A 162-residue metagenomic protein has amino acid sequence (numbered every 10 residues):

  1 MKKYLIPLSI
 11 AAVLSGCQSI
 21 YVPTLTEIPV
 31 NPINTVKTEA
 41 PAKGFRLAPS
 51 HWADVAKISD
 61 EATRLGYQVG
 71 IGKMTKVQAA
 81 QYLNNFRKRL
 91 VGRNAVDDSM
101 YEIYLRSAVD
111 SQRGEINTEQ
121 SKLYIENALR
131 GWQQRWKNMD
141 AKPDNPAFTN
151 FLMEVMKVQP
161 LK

Functional and structural regions predicted by a protein language model:
M1-Q18: Sec-dependent bacterial lipoprotein signal peptides
S15-T35: Bacterial Sec signal peptide processing site at the extreme N-terminus
H51: Cell-envelope/extracellular polymer assembly enzymes that use nucleotide-activated donors
K57-K157: Mature extracellular/secreted ectodomains of secretory-pathway proteins
P160-K162: Short, solvent-exposed mixed-charge patches
